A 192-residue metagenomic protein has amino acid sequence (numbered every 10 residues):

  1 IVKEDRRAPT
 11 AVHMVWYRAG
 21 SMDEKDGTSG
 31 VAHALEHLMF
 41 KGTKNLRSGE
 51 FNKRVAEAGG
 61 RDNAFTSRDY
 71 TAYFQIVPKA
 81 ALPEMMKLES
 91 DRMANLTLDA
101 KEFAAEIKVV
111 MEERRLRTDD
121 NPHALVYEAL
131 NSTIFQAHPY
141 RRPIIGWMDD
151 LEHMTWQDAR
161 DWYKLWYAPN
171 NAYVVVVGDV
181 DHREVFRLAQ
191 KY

Functional and structural regions predicted by a protein language model:
I1, V12-W16, A72, Y173: Residues embedded in well-ordered beta-strands
V2-E4, Y17-A19, A64, Q75-V77: Pocket-edge structural micro-motifs
E4, Y17-S21, G59, T155-D158: Short, well-ordered turn and helix-capping elements at secondary-structure junctions
E4-R6, Y127: Peptidyl-prolyl cis-trans isomerase
R6-R54: Active/ligand-binding-proximal structured segments within catalytic/core domains that scaffold catalytic residues
E50-Y192: Charge-rich, well-structured scaffold segments of protease-associated domains
